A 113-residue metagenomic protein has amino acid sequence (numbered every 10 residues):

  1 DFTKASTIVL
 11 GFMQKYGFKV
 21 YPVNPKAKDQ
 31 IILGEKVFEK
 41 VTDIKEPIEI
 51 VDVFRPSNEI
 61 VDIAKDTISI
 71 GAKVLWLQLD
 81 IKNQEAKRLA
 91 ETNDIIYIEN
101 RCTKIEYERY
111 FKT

Functional and structural regions predicted by a protein language model:
D1-E46, V61-T113: Structural/interface elements that position substrates and couple domains in central-metabolism enzymes
P47, F54: Active-site cofactor/substrate anionic-group-binding motifs, chiefly glycine- and Lys/Arg-rich phosphate-binding loops
D52-V53, L77: Redox-cofactor binding/interface segments in oxidoreductases and associated redox assembly factors
S57-N58: Glyoxalase I/VOC metalloenzyme domain signal
